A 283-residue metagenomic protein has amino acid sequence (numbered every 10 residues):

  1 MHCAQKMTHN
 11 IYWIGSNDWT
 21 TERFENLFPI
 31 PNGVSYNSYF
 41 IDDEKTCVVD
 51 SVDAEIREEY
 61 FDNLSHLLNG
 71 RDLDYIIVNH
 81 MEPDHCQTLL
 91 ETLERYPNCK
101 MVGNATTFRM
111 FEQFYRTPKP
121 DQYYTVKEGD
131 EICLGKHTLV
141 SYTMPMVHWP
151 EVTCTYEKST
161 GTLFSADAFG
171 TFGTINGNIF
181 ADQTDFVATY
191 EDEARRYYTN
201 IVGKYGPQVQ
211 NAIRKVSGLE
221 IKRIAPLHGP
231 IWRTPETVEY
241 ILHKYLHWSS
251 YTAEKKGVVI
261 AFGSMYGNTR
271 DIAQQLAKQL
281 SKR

Functional and structural regions predicted by a protein language model:
A4-H66, C154-E157, T162-S165, V258 (+1 more regions): Conserved beta-strand hairpin/beta-sheet module of binuclear metal-dependent hydrolase folds, prominently
Q5-H9, V102-V152, Q208-I213: Metallo-beta-lactamase
S16, N104-T106, D167, A261-M265: Cofactor-binding loop segments of dinucleotide-utilizing enzymes, especially the Rossmann-like FAD- and NAD(P)+-binding
E44, E55-V102: Active-site metal-binding motif and surrounding structural segment of the metallo-beta-lactamase
V49-S51, L73-M81, M101-N104, L163-A166 (+1 more regions): Active-site neighborhood of phospho(di)ester-bond hydrolases with catalytic His/Asp-centered motifs
A54-E55, M81-H85, G229-W232, G263-N268: Gly/Ser/Thr-rich loops at beta-strand to alpha-helix junctions that form or flank small-molecule/cofactor-binding
T138-P226, W232-R233: Metallo-beta-lactamase
T237-R283: N-terminal beta1-alpha1-beta2 submodule of the flavodoxin-like/Rossmannoid cofactor-binding fold
